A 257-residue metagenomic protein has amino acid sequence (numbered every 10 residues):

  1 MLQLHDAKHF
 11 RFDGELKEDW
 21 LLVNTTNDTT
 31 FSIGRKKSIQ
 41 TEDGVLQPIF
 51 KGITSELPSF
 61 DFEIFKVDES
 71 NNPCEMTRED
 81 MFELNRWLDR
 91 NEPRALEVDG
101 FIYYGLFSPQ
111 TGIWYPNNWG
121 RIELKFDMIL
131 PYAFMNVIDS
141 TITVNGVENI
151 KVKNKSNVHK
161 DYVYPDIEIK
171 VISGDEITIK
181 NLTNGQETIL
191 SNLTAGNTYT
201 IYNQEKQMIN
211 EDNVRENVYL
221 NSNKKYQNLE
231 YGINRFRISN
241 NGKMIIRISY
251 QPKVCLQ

Functional and structural regions predicted by a protein language model:
M1-I39: Polar/acidic, low-complexity leader/linker segments enriched in S/T/G and N/D
D13-V23, Y103-P109, E187-T194, Y219-S222: Short amphipathic beta-strand/extended segments with alternating polar/hydrophobic composition
T41-C74, N118-Y132, N234: Oligomerization/assembly interface segments of phage tail-like spikes and tubes
T54-P58, L88-R90, P116-G120, H159-D161 (+3 more regions): Solvent-exposed loop and beta-edge segments used for protein-protein assembly and interaction
D61-G100: Long, hydrophobic/aromatic-enriched structural stretches that serve as scaffold segments
I64-D68, T111, M128-Y132, V171-S173 (+2 more regions): Beta-strand elements of well-folded, non-transmembrane domains
R90-M135: Short beta-strand and beta-hairpin "edge-sheet" elements
N136-Q257: Intrinsically disordered, low-complexity segments enriched in serine, threonine, and glycine
